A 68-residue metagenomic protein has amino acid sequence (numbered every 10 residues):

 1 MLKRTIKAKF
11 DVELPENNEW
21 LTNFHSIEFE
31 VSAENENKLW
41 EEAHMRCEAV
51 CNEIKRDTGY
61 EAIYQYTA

Functional and structural regions predicted by a protein language model:
L2-S26: N-terminal acidic leader/helix
E28-E30, E34-A68: Acidic, low-complexity intrinsically disordered segments
